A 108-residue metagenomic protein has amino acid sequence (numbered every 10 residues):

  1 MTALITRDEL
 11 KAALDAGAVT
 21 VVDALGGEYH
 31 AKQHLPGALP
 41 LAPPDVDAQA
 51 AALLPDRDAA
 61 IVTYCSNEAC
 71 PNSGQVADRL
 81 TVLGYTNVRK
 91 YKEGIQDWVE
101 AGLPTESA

Functional and structural regions predicted by a protein language model:
M1-T20, A24-T63, N67-A108: Rhodanese-like catalytic fold shared by cysteine-dependent sulfurtransferases and DSP/PTP-type phosphatases
